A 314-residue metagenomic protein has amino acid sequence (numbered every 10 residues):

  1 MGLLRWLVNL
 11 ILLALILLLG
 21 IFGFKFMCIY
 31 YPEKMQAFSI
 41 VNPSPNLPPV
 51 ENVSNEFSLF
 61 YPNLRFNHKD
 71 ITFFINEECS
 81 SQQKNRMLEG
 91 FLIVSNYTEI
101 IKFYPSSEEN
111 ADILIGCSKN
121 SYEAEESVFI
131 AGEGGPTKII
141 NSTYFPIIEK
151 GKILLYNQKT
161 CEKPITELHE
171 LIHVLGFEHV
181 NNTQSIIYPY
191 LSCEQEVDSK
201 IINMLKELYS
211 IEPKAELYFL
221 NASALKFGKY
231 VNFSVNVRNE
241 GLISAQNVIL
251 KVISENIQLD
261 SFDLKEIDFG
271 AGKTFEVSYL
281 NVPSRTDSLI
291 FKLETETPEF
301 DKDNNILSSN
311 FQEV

Functional and structural regions predicted by a protein language model:
L4-Q83, F91, G134-Y144: Disordered inhibitory propeptide/activation segment of secreted metzincin zinc metalloprotease zymogens, centered on
N67-I71, E99, E109-I113, E149-G151 (+4 more regions): Envelope-exposed proteins and targeting segments
T72-Q83, L154-E162, Y188-Q195: Second-shell loop/turn segments in exported
S81-V174, D260-D263: Metzincin-family zinc-dependent endopeptidase catalytic domain
L171-Q184: Catalytic Zn2+-binding segment of zinc metalloproteases
P189-A215: Post-HExxH zinc-binding segment in Zn-dependent metallohydrolases
I211-V314: Extracellular/luminal regions of secreted and cell-surface proteins that mediate adhesion/ECM remodeling
